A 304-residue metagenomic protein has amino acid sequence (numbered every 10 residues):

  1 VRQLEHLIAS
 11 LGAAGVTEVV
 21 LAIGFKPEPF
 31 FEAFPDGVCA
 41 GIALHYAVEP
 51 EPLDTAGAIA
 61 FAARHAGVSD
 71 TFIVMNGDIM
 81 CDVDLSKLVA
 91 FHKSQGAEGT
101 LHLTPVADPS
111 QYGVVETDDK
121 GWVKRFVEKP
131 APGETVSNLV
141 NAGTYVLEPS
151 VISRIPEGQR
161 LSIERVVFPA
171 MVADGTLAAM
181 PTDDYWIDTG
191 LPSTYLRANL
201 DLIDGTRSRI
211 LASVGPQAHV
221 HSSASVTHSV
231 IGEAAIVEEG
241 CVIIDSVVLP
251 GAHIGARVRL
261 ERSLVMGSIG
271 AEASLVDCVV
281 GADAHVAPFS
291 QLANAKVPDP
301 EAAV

Functional and structural regions predicted by a protein language model:
V1-N76, M80-K87, T117, G281 (+1 more regions): Conserved N-terminal catalytic core of the sugar/cofactor nucleotidyltransferase
V16, T71-I73, M80, S86-K93 (+2 more regions): Catalytic-core segments of class I nucleotidyltransferases/pyrophosphorylases that form NMP-activated intermediates
V20-G24, H102-L103, L264: Short internal beta-strands
A60, I152-S153, G270, A293: Nucleotide phosphate-binding site architecture
Q95-P105: A short, conserved acidic/glycine-rich loop-to-beta-strand motif that forms the donor nucleotide-sugar/metal
S110-V114: Glycine-rich phosphate-binding loop of ATP-grasp-fold ATP-dependent ligases
G158-Q159, V172-G251: Extended, small-residue-rich solenoid/repeat segments and analogous flexible loops that form exposed scaffolds
A212-A224, S229-V230, A235-V237, C241 (+9 more regions): A structural motif detector for beta-strand N-caps
